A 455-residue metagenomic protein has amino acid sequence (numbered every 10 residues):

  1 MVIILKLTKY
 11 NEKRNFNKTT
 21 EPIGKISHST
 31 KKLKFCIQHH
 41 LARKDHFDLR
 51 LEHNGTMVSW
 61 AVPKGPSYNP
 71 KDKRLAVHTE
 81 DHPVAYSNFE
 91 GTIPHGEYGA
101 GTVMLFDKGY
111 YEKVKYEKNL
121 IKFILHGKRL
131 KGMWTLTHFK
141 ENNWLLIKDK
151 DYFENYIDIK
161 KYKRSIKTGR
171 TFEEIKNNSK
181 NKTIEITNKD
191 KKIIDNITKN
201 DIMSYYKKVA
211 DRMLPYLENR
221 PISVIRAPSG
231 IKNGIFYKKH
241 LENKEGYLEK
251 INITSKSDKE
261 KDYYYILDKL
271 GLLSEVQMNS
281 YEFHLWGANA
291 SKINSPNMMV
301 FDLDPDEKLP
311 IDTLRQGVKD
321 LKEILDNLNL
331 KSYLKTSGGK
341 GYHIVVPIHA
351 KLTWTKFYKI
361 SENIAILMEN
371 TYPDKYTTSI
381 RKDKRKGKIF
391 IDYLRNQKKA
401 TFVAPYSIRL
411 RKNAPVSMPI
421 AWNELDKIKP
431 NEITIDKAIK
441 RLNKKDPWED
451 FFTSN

Functional and structural regions predicted by a protein language model:
V2-I3, N142, K150-S204, D211-L214 (+7 more regions): C-terminal accessory nucleic-acid interaction domains of nucleic acid-metabolism proteins
I3-K180: Subset of Sec-pathway N-terminal targeting signals
L33-S59, P63-P66, N181-G234: TRNA-binding/sensing appendages of the translation machinery
Q38-H39, L136, V224-A227, S332-G338 (+1 more regions): Short beta-strand
L51, L303-P305, V346-I348: Short beta-strand-to-loop capping motifs
V62, A76-V114, I184-E185, R212-I311 (+7 more regions): SsDNA-processing nucleotidyl-transfer enzymes
T336-V346: Short, conserved phosphate-binding/catalytic loop or strand-edge motifs used in phosphoryl-/nucleotidyl-transfer
V345-F357: Catalytic palm subdomain of template-directed nucleic-acid polymerases, centered on the conserved carboxylate motif
